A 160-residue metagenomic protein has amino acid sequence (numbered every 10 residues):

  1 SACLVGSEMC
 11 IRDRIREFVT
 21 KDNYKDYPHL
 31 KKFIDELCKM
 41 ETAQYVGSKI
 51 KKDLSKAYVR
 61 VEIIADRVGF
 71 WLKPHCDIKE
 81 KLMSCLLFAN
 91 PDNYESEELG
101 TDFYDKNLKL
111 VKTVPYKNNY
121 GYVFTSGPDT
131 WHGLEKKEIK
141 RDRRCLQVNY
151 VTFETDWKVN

Functional and structural regions predicted by a protein language model:
S1-G6, C10-I11: Single conserved hydrophobic/aromatic residue that forms the stacking wall/gate of nucleotide- or nucleobase-binding
F18-L30: A short, surface-exposed helix-loop junction/capping segment
D26, I34-D35, T42-V159: Catalytic core of non-heme Fe(II) oxygenases with the double-stranded beta-helix
